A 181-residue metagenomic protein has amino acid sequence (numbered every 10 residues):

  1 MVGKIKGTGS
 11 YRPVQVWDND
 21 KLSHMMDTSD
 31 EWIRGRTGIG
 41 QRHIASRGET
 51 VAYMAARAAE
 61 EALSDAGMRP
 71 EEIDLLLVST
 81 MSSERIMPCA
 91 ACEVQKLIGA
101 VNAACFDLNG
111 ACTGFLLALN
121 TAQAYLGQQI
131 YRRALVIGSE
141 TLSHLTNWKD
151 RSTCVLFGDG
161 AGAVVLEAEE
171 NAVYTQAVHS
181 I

Functional and structural regions predicted by a protein language model:
M1-R47, D150-I181: Condensing-enzyme catalytic core mediating Claisen C-C bond formation in acyl metabolism
I5-G7, I33, A62, L76 (+3 more regions): Buried hydrophobic positions in well-ordered alpha/beta secondary-structure cores of metabolic enzymes
H24-M25, S64-P70, E84-I181: Acyl-thioester C-C bond-transforming condensing/cleaving domain
T28-S29, V51-A66, A90: Short, well-ordered amphipathic alpha-helical segments that serve as non-catalytic structural scaffolds within diverse
I44-A52, E84: Short acidic-aromatic active-site loops that bind/stabilize oxyanions
D74-M81: Short glycine-rich or small-residue beta-strand-to-loop segments that form or flank ligand, phosphate, metal/Fe-S
